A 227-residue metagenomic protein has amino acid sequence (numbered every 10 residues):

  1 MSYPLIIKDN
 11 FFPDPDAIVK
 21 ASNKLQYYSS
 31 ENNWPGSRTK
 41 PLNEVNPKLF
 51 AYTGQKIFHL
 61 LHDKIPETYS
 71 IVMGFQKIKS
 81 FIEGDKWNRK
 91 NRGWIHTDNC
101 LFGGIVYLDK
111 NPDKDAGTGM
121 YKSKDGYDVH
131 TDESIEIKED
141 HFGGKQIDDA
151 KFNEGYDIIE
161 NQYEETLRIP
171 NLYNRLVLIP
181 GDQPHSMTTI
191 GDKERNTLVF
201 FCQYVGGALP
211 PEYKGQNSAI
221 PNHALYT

Functional and structural regions predicted by a protein language model:
M1-G93, G117, K124, D132-D140: Non-heme Fe(II)/2-oxoglutarate
E83-T227: Catalytic core of non-heme Fe(II) oxygenases with the double-stranded beta-helix
